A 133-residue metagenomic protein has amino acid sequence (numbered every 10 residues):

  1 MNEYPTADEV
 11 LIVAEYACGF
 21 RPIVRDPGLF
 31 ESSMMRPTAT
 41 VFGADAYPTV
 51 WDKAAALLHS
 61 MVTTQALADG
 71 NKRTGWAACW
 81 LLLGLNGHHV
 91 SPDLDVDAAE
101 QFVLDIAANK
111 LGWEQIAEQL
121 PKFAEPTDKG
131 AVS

Functional and structural regions predicted by a protein language model:
M1-S133: FIC/Doc superfamily catalytic core
